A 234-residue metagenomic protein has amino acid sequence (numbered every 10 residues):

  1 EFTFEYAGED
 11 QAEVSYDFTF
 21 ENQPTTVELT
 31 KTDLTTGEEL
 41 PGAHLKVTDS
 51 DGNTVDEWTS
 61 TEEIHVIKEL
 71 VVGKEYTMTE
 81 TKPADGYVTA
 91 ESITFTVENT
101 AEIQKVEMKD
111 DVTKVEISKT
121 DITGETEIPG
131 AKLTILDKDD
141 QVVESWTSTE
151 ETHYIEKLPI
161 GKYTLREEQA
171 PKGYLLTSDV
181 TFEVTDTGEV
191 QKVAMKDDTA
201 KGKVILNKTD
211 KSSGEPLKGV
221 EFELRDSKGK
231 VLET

Functional and structural regions predicted by a protein language model:
E1-T234: Solvent-exposed loop/turn and edge beta-strand elements of beta-rich ligand-binding domains
